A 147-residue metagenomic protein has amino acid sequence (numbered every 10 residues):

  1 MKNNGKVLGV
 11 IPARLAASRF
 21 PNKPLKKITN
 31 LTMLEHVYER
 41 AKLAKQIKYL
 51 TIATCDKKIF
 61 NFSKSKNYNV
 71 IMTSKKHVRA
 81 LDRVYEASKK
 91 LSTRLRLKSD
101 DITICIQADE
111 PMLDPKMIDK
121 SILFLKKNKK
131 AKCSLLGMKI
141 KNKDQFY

Functional and structural regions predicted by a protein language model:
M1-K6, T93-S99, K127: Short, Lys/Arg-enriched, disordered terminal segments
N3-T54: N-terminal glycine-rich phosphate-binding loop and ensuing alpha1 helix
K6-L8, I102, C133: Residue-level preference for the first positions of well-ordered beta-strands
P12, C105-Q107, L136-K139: Short beta-strand segments
T51, K57-L123: Short phosphate-binding loop-to-helix
P111-F146: Conserved donor-nucleotide/metal-binding helix-loop-beta segment in metal-dependent transferases, i.e., the alpha-helix
